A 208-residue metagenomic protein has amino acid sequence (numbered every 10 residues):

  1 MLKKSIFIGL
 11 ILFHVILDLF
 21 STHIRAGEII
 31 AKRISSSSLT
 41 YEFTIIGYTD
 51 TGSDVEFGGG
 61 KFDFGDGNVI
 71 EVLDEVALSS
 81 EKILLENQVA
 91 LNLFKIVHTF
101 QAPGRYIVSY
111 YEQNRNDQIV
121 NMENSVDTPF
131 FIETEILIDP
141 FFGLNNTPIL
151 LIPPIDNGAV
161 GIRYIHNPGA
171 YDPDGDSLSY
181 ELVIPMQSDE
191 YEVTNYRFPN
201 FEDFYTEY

Functional and structural regions predicted by a protein language model:
M1-R25: Bacterial Sec-dependent N-terminal signal peptides
F20-Y208: Long, compositionally biased, intrinsically disordered segments
